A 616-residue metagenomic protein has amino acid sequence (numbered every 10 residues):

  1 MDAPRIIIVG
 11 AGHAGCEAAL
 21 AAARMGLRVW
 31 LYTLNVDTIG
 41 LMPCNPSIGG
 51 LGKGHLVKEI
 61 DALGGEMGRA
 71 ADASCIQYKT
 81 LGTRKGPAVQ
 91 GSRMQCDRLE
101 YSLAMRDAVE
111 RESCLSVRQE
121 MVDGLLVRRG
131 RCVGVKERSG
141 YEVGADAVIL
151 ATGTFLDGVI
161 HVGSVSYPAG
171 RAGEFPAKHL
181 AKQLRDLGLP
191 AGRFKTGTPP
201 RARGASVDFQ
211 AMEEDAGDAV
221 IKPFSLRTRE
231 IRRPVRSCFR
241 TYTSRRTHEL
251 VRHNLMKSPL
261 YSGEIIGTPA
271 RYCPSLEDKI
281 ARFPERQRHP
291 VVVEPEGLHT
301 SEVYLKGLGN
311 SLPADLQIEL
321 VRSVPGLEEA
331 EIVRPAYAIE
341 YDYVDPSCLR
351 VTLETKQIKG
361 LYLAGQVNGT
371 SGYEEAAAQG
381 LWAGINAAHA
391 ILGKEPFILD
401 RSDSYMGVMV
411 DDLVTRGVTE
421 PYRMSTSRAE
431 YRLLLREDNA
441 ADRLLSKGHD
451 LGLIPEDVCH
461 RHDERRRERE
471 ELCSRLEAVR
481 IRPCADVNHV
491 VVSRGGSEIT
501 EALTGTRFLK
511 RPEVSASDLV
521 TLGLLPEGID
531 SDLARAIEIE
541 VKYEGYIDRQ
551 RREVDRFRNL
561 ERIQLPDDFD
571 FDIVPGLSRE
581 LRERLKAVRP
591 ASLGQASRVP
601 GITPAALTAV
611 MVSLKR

Functional and structural regions predicted by a protein language model:
D2-A14: Beta1/beta-strand and adjacent pyrophosphate-binding region of the FAD-binding site in flavoprotein oxidoreductases
L20-R128, S139, A151-R171, F175-L180 (+2 more regions): Conserved N-terminal/central alpha/beta ligand/cofactor-binding core
N35, K182-I318, G326, T415-N488 (+1 more regions): An anion/pyrophosphate-binding glycine-rich loop and adjacent beta-alpha core in soluble alpha-beta enzymes
R138-A147: Core beta-strand elements of the Rossmann-like FAD/NAD(P) dinucleotide-binding domain in flavoenzyme oxidoreductases
A147, T152-L156, L312, P325: Glycine-/small-residue-rich beta->alpha transition segments that form the dinucleotide
Y304-T370, I398-D411, D530-R584, R589: A glycine-rich dinucleotide-binding beta-alpha-beta segment and adjacent secondary-structure elements that constitute
A376-F397: Internal hydrophobic alpha-helix adjacent to the cofactor/substrate pocket in enzyme cavities
R428, R436, L445-I602, A606 (+1 more regions): Extended, charge-enriched "interface" segments that sit outside catalytic cores
